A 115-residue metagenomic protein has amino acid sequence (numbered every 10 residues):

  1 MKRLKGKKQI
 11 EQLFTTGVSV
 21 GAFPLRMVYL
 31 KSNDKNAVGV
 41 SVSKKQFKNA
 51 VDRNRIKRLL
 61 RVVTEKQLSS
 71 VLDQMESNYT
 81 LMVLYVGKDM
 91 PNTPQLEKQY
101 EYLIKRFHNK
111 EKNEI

Functional and structural regions predicted by a protein language model:
M1-I115: Positively charged, solvent-exposed patches that mediate nucleic-acid binding
